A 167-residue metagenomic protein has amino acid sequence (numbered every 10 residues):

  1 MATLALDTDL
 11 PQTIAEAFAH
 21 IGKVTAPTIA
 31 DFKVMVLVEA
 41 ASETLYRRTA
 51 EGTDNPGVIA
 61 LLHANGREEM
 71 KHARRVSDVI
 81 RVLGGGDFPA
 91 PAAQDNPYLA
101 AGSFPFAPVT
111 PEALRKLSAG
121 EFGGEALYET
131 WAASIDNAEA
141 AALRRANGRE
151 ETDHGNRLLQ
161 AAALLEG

Functional and structural regions predicted by a protein language model:
A2-G167: Non-heme di-metal
